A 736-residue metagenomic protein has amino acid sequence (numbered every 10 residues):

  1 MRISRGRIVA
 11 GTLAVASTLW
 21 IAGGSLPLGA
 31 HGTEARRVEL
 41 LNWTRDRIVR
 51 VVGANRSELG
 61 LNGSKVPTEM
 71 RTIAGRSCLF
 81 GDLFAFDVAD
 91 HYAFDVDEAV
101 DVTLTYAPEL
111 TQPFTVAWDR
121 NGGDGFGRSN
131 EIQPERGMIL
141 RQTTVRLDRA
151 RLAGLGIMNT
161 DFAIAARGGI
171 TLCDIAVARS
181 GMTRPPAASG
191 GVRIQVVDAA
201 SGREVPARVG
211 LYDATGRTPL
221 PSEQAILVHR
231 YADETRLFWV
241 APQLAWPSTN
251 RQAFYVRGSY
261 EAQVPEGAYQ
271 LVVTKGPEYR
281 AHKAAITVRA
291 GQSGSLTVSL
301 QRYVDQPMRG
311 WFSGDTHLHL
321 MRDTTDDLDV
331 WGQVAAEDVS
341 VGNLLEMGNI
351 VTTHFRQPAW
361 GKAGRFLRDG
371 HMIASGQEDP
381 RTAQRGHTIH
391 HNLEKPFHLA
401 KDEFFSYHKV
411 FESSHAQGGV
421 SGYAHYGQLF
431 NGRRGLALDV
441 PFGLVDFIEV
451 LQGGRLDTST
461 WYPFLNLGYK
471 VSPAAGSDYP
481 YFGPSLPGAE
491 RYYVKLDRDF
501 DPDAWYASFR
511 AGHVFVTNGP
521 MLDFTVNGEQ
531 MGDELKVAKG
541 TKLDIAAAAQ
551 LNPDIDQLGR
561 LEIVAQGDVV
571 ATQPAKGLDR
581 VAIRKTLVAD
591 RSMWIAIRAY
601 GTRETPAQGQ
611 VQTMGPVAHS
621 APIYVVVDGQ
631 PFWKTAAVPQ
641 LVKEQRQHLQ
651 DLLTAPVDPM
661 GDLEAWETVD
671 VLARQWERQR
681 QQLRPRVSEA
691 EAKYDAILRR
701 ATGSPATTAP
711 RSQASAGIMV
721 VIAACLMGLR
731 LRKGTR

Functional and structural regions predicted by a protein language model:
H31-A93, G122: Glycan-recognition and processing domains
T105-E109, Q550: Solvent-exposed strand-to-loop "edge" motifs in beta-rich extracellular domains
G123-G156: Extracellular carbohydrate recognition and processing domains and analogous Trp-centered ligand-binding platforms
D161-I170, T602-R603: Short beta-strand-plus-loop segments that form exposed binding edges in beta-rich domains
A178-G191, V197-G202: Beta-strand-rich domain onsets/edges
V197-A262, A268, V272-Q306, L467-S472 (+3 more regions): C-terminal functional module detector
Y255, H282, P307-P484, P502-A504: Catalytic cores of extracellular degradative/oxidative enzymes
G717-R732: A cross-kingdom C-terminal cell-surface attachment/processing module
